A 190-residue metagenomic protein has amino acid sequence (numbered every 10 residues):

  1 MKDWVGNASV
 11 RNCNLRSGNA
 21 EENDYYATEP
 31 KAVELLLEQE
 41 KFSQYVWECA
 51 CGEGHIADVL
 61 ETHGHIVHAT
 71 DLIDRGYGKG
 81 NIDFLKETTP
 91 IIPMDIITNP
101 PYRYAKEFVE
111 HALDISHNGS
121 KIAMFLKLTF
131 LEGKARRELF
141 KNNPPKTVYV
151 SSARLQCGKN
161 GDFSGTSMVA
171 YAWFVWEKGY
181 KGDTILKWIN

Functional and structural regions predicted by a protein language model:
M1-N190: Class I S-adenosyl-L-methionine-dependent methyltransferase catalytic core
